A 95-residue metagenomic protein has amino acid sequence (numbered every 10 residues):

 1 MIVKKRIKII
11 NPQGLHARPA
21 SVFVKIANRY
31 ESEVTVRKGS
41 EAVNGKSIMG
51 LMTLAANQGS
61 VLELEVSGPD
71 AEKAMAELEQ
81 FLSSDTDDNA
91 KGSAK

Functional and structural regions predicted by a protein language model:
M1, M49-M52, M75: Detector for methionine-enriched segments
I2-R6, V61: Intrinsic-disorder/low-complexity, polar/charged segments enriched in Ser/Thr/Lys/Arg/Asp/Glu/Gln
V3, I48, A94-K95: N-terminal loops that bind phosphate or other acidic moieties and the adjacent beta-alpha structural core
K8-Q58: Compact, glycine-rich, soluble single-domain proteins
N57-K95: C-terminal structural segments of small proteins and small subunits
